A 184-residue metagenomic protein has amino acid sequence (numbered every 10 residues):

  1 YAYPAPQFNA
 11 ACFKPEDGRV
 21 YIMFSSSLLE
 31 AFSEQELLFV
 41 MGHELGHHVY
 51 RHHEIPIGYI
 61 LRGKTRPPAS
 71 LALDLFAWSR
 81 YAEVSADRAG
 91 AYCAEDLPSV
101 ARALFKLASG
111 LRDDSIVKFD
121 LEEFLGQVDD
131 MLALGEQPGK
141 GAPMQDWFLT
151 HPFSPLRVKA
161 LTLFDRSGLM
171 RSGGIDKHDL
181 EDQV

Functional and structural regions predicted by a protein language model:
Y1-A2, E34-L38, G46-R51, R80-A82 (+3 more regions): A composition-biased, non-transmembrane "mature-region" signal
Y1-M41, L45, V49-E54: Peri-catalytic and regulatory segments of divalent metal-dependent proteins
F24, A86, F153: Residue-level signature of catalytic and energy-coupling elements of molecular machines, predominantly ATP/GTP-dependent
H48, H52, P56, A82 (+2 more regions): Short, structured loop/turn "capping" segments at alpha-beta junctions
Y50-A77: Post-HEXXH active-site segment of zinc metalloproteases
A77, Y92, D96-P98, R102-V184: Cytosolic-facing loops and C-terminal tails of multi-pass membrane proteins
S85-Y92: A contiguous pocket-lining binding segment that forms or flanks enzyme active sites
